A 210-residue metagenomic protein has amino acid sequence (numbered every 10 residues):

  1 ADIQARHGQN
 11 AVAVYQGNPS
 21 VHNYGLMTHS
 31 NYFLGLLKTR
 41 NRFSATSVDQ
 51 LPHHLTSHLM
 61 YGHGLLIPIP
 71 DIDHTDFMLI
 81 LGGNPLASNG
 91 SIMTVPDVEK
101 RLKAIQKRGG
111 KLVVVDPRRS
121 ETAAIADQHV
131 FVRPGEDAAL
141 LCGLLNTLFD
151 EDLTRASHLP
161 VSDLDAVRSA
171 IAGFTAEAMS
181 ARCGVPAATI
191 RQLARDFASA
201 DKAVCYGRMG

Functional and structural regions predicted by a protein language model:
A1-G210: Cofactor-pocket helix-loop regions in the catalytic cores of large enzyme subunits
